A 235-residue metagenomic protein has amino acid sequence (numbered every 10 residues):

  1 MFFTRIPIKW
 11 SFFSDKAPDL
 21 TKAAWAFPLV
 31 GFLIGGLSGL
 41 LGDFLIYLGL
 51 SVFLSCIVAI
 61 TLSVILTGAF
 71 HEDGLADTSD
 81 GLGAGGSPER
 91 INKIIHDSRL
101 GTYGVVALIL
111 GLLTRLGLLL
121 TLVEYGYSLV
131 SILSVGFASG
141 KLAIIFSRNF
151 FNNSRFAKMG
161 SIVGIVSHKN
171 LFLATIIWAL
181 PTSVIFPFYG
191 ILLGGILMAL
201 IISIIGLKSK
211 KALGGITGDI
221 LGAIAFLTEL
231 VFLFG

Functional and structural regions predicted by a protein language model:
M1-G68, G86-N92, D97-S98, G104-G235: Hydrophobic alpha-helical transmembrane segments
F70-G74: Juxtamembrane transmembrane-helix boundary signature
